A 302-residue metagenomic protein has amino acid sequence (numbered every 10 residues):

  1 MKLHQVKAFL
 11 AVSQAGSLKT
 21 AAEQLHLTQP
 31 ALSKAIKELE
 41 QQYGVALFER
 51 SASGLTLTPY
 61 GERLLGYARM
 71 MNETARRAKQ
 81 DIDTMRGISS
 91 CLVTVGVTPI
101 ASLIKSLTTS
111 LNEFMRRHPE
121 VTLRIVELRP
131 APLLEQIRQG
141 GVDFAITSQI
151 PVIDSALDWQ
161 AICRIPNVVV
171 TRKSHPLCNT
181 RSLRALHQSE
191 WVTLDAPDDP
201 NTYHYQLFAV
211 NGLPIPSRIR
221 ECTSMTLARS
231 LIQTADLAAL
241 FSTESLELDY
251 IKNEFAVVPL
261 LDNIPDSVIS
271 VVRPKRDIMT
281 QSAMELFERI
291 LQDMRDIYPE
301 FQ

Functional and structural regions predicted by a protein language model:
A11-T28: Short helix-boundary/capping micro-motifs
E40-P59: A short LG(V/I)-centered, amphipathic sequence patch enriched for acidic residue(s) preceding the LG motif
G87, D158-A196: Flexible hinge/capping segments at coil-to-helix
G87-R117, T122: N-terminal winged-helix
I104-L107, L177, S189-N211, M279-A283 (+2 more regions): Secondary-structure junction motif
T109-E113, P130-N167, T171, A256-V258: Short beta-strand-centered segments that line the small-molecule binding cleft or hinge of alpha/beta clamshell
R129, L133-L134, R138-V142, S148 (+1 more regions): Hydrophobic hinge/microswitch elements
V257-E300: A late-sequence structural motif
